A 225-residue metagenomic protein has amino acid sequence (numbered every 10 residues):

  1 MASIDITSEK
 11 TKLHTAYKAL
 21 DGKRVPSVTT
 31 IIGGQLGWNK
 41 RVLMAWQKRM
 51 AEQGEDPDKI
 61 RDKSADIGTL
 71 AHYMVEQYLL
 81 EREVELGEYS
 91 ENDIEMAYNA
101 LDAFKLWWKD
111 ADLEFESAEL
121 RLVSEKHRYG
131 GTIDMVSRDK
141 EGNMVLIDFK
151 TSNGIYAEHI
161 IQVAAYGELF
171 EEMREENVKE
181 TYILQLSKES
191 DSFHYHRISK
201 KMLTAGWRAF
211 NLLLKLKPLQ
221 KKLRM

Functional and structural regions predicted by a protein language model:
M1-G130, M225: Metal-dependent nuclease catalytic cores that hydrolyze phosphodiester bonds in DNA/RNA, characterized by
L120-L214, L219-M225: Nucleic-acid nuclease catalytic cores
